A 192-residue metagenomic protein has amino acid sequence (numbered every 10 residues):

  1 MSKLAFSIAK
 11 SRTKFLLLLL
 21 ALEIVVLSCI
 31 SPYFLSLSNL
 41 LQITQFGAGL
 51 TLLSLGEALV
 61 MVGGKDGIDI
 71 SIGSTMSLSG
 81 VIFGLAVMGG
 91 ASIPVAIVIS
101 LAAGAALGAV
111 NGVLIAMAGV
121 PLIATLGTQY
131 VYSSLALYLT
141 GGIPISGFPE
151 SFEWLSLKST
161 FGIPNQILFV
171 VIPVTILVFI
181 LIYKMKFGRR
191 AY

Functional and structural regions predicted by a protein language model:
M1-L19: Transmembrane alpha-helical segments of polytopic membrane transport and secretion proteins
F15, N39-T51, I93-A103, L168: Structural signature of hydrophobic alpha-helical transmembrane segments
L18-C29, L55-G56, L78, V98-V110 (+2 more regions): Generic alpha-helical transmembrane segments of integral inner-membrane proteins, especially permease/transport modules
A21-L35, K65, A136-T140, I180-G188: Structural signal for alpha-helical transmembrane segments and their membrane-water exit/capping regions in multi-pass
V26-S28, P32, L37-G89, V113-A118: Single transmembrane alpha-helix segments in multi-pass membrane proteins
G90-Q129, I172-P173: Alpha-helical transmembrane segments within multi-pass membrane transporters and channels
P121-M185: Transmembrane helix-bundle core of multi-pass membrane transporters and related energy-transducing complexes
A191: Active-site phosphate/pyrophosphate-binding segments
